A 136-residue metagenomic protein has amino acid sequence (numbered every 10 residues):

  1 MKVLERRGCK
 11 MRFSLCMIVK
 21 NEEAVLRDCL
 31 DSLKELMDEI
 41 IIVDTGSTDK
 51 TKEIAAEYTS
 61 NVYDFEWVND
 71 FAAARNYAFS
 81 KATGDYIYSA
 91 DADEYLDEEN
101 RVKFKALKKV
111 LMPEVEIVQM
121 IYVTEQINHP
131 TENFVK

Functional and structural regions predicted by a protein language model:
M1-S32: N-proximal low-complexity "stem/linker" segments adjacent to membrane-targeting elements
K2, R6, A72-F79, D85 (+2 more regions): Catalytic-site signature of metal-activated, phosphate-bearing donor transferases, centered on the GT-A/GT-A-like
A24-R27, D49-Y58: Acidic helix N-cap motif at the loop->helix transition within catalytic regions of sugar-transfer enzymes
D31-I40: Short, acidic, metal-binding catalytic loop of nucleotide-sugar glycosyltransferases
S32, D44-I54, W67, D91: A conserved acidic beta->alpha catalytic loop
E53-Y77, K81: Conserved donor nucleotide-binding strand/loop of the catalytic core
